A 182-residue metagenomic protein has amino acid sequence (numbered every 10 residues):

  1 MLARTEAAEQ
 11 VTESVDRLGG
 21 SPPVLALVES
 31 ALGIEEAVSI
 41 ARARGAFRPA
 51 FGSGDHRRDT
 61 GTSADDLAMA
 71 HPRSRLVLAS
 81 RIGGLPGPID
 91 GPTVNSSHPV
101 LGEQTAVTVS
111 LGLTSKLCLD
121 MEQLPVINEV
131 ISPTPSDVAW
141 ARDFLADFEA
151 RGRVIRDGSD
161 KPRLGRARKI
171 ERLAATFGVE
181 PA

Functional and structural regions predicted by a protein language model:
M1-A182: Expand to "…catalyze enediolate/carbanion chemistry for C-C bond making/breaking, isomerization, decarboxylation
